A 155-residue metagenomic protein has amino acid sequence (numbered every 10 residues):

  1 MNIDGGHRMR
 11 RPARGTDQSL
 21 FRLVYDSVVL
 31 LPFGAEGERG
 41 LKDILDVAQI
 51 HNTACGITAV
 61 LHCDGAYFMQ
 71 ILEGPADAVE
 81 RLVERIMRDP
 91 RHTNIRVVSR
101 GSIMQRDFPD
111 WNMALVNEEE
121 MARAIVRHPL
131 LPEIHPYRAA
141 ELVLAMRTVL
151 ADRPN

Functional and structural regions predicted by a protein language model:
N2-N155: Charge-rich, low-complexity N-terminal segments
